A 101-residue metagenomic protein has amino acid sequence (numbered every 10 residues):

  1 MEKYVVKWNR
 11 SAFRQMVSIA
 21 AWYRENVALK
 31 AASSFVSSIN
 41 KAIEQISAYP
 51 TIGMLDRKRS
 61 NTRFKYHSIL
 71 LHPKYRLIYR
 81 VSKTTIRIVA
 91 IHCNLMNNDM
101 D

Functional and structural regions predicted by a protein language model:
M1-F64: Basic, Lys/Arg-enriched alpha-helical interface segments
H67, L71-R76, R80-D101: Enriched for short, Lys/Arg-rich terminal
